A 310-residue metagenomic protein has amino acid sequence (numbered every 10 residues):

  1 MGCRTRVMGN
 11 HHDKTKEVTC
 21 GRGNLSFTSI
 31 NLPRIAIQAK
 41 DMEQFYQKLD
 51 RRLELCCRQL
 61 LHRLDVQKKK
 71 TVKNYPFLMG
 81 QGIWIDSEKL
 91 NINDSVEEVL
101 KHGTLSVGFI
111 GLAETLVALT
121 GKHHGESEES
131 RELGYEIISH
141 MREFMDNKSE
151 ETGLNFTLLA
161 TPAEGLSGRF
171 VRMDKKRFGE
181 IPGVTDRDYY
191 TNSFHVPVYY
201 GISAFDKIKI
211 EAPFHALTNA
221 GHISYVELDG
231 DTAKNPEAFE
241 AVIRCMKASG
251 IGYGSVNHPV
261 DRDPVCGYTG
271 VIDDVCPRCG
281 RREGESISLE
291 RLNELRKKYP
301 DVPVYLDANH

Functional and structural regions predicted by a protein language model:
M1-K101, K122-H123, S127-D307: Conserved catalytic cores of very large enzyme subunits
G21-R22, V99-L116: Conserved phosphate/anionic-ligand binding catalytic regions in large, soluble enzymes, centered on
